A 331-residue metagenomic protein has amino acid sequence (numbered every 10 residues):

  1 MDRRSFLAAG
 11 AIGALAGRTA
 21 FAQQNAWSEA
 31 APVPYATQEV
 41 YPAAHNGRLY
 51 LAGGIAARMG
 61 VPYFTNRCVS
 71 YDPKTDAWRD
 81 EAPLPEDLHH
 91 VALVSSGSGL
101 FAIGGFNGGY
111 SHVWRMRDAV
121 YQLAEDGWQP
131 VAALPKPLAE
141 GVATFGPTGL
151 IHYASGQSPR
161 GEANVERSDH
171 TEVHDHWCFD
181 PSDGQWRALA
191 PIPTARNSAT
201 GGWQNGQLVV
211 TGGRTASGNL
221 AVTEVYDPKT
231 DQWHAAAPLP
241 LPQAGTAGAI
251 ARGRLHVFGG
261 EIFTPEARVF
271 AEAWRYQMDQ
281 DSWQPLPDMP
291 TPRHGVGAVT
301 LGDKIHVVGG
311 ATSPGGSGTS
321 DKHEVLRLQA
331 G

Functional and structural regions predicted by a protein language model:
D2-I12, F21-G331: Kelch-like beta-propeller repeat domains
